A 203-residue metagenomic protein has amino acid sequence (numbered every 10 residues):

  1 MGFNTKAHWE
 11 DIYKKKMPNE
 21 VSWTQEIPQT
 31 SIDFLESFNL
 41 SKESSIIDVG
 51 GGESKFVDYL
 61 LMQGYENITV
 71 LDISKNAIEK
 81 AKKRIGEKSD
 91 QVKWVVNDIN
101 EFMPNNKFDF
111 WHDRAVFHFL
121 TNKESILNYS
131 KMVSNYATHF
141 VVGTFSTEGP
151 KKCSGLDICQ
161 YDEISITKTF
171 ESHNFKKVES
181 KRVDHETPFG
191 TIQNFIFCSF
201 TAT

Functional and structural regions predicted by a protein language model:
M1-N106, L120-N135, H139-T203: Class I (Rossmann-like) S-adenosyl-L-methionine-dependent methyltransferase catalytic domain, capturing the SAM-binding
H112: A conserved beta-strand element that flanks and buttresses the S-adenosyl-L-methionine
A115-F119: Short catalytic micro-motifs in class I SAM-dependent methyltransferases
